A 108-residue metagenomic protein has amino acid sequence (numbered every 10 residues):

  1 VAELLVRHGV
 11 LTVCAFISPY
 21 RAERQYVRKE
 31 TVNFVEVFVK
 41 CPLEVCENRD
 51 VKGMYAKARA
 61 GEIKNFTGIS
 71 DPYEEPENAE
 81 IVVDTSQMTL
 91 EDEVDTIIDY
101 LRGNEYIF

Functional and structural regions predicted by a protein language model:
V1, R21, D71-E75: Short amphipathic alpha-helical segments, especially helix-boundary/capping motifs
A2, I97, L101: Hydrophobic "lid"/C-terminal helical patch of Rossmann-like NAD(P)-dependent dehydrogenase/epimerase domains
A2-A58, N65: ATP-dependent NMP and nucleoside kinases share a basic, alpha-helical "lid"
K40-L43, N48-D95, N104, F108: Small-molecule kinase domains that catalyze NTP-dependent phosphoryl transfer to phosphate-bearing small molecules
